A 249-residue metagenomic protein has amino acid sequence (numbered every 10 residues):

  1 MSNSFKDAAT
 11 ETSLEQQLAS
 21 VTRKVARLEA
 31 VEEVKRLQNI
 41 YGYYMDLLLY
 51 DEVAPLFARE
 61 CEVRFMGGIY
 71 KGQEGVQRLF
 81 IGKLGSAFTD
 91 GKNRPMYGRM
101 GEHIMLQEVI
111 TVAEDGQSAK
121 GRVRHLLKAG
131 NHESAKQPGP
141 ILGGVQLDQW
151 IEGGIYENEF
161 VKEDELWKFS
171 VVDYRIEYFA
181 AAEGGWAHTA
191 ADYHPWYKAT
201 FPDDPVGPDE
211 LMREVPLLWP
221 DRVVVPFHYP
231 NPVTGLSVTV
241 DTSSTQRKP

Functional and structural regions predicted by a protein language model:
S2-V31, K35, G144-L147, E163-P249: Terminal "cap-and-tail" regions of soluble proteins that handle hydrophobic small molecules
A30-D46: Short, aromatic-enriched amphipathic alpha-helices that serve as compact interaction elements
E32, R99-G101, Q149-I151: Transmembrane beta-barrel outer-membrane domains
Y50-K136: A solvent-exposed, acidic/Ser-Thr-rich amphipathic alpha-helical stretch
M105-I110, I155-V161: Hydrophobic/aromatic beta-strand elements that line small-molecule binding cavities or substrate pockets in beta-rich
H125-A129, F160-K162, I176: Beta-strand elements of well-folded, non-transmembrane domains
K128-I141, Q146-Q149, Y178-A180: Short, cysteine-centered beta-strand-loop-beta hairpins and adjacent loop/turn segments enriched in charged/polar
Q146-L147, G154-Y156: Low-complexity, glycine/alanine/valine/leucine- and proline-rich hydrophobic stretches
